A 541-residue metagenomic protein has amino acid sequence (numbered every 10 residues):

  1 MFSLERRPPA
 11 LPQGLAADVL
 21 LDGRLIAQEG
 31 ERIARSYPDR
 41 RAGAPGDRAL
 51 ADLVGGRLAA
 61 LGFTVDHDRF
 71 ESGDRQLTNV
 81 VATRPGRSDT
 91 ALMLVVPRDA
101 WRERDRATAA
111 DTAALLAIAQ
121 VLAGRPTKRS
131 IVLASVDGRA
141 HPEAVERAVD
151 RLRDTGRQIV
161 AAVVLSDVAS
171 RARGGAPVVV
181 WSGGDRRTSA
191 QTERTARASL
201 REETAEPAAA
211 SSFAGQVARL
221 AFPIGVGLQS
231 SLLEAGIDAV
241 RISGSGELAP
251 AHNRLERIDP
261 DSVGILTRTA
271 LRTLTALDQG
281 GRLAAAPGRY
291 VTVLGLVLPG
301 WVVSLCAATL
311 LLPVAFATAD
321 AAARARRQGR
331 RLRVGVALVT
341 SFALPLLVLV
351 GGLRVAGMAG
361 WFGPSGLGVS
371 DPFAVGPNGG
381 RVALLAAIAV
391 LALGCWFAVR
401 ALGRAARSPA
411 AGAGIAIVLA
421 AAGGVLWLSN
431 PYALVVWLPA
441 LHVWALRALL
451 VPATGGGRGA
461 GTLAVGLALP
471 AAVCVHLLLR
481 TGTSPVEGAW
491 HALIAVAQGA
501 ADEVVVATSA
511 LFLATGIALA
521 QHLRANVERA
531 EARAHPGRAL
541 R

Functional and structural regions predicted by a protein language model:
M1-F2: Hydrophobic membrane-insertion alpha-helices, especially the h-region of bacterial N-terminal signal peptides
E5-Y290: Soluble extramembrane regions of membrane proteins in the secretory/endomembrane system
P8-P12, P38, P45, G55 (+23 more regions): Proline-rich intrinsically disordered, low-complexity coils
D22, S189, D259, L298-G300 (+2 more regions): Helix N-terminus capping/helix-initiation residues
P223, P260-T269, A285-A286, L294-A321: Long, internal scaffold/assembly segments composed of regular secondary structure
S304-R541: Alpha-helical transmembrane segments of integral membrane proteins
